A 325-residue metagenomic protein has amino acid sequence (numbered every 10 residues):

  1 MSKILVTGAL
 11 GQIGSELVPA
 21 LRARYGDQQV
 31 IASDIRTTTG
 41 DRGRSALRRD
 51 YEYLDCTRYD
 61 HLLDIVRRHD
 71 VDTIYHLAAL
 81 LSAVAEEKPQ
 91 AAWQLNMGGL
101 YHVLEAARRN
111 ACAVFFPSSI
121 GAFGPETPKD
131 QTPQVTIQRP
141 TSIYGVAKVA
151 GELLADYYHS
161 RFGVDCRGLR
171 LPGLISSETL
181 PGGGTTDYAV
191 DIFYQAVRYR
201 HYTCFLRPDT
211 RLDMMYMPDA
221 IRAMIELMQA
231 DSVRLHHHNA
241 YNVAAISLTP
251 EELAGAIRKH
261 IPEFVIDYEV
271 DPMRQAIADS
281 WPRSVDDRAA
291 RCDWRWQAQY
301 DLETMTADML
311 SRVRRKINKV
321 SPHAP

Functional and structural regions predicted by a protein language model:
I4-R24: N-terminal Rossmann NAD(P)H-binding glycine-rich loop of SDR-like oxidoreductase domains
S45-R58: Rossmann-fold cofactor-recognition segment
C56-L95: NAD(P)H-binding glycine-rich loop region in Rossmannoid oxidoreductase-like domains and their noncatalytic homologs
H76, Y101-I143: Conserved Rossmann-fold NAD(P)-dependent oxidoreductase catalytic core, especially the SDR/UDP-sugar
E86, I137, L171-P181, D191-M215 (+1 more regions): A conserved pocket-lining segment of Rossmann-fold NAD(P)-dependent short-chain dehydrogenase/reductase
V149, F162, I175-V190, M217-P218 (+1 more regions): Glycine/proline-rich active-site loop of Rossmann-fold NAD(P)-dependent oxidoreductases
L153-E178: Conserved beta-loop-beta element that borders a ligand/cofactor-binding pocket
F205-R207, L212-P325: C-terminal substrate-binding subdomain of Rossmann-fold SDR/epimerase-dehydratase oxidoreductases
